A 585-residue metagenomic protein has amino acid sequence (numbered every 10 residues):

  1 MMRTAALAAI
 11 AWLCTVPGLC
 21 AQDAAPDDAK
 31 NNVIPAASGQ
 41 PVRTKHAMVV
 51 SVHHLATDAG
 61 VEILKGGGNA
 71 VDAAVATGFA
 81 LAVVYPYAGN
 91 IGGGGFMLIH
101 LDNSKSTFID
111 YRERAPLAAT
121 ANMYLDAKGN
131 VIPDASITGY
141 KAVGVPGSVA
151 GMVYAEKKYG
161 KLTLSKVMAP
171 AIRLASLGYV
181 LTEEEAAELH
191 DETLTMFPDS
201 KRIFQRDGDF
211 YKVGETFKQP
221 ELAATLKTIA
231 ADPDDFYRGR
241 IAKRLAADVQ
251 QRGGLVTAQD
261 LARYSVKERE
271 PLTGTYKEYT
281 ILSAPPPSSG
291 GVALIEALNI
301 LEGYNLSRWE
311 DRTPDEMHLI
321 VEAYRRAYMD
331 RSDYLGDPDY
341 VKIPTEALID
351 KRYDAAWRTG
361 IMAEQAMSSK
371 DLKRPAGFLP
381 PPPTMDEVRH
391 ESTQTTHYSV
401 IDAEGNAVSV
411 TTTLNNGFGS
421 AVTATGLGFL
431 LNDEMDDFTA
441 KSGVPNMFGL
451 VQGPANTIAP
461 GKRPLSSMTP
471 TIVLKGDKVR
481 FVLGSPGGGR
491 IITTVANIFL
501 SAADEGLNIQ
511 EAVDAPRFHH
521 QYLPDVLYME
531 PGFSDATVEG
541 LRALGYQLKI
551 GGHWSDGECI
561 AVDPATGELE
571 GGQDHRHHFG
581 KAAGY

Functional and structural regions predicted by a protein language model:
A5-G18: Bacterial N-terminal signal peptides
Q22-D58, E62, A70-V71, V75-A231 (+4 more regions): Noncatalytic scaffold domains of N-terminal-nucleophile
D27, G303-L414, G426-L427, S442-G443 (+1 more regions): Internal maturation/activation junctions in enzymes
V83-F108, L255-T257, N406-K475, E505 (+1 more regions): Active-site rim segments in enzyme catalytic domains, especially the processed small/beta chain of N-terminal
G89-N90, G94-L101, T396-V400, P470-I472 (+2 more regions): Short beta-strand scaffold segments in enzyme catalytic cores
E268, S392-T395, L465-M468: Short, small/polar residue-rich loop motifs at catalytic or cofactor-binding pockets
E404, K441, K462, V495 (+1 more regions): Extended C-terminal subregions enriched in glycine
